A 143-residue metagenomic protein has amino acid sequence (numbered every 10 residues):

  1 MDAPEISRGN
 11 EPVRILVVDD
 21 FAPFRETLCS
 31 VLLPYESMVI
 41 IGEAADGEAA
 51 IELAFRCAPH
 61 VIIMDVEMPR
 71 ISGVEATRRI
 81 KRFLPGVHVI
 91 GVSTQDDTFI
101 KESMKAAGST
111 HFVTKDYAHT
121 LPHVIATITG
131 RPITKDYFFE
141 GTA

Functional and structural regions predicted by a protein language model:
M1-R14, T120-A143: Non-catalytic signal-transmission and effector/linker regions of two-component phosphorelay proteins
E11-F24, L28-L32: Conserved acidic segment of CheY-like receiver
S37-A45, L53: Short hydrophobic/Thr-rich beta-strand motif most characteristic of the beta2 strand and flanking loop of CheY-like
D46-A49, S72-E75: Acidic catalytic/metal-coordinating carboxylates
C57-I63: Active-site beta3 strand of CheY-like receiver
P69: The feature encodes the CheY-like receiver
E75, Q95-H123, T127: Alpha4 helix (beta4-alpha4-beta5 surface) of REC/receiver domains from two-component response regulators
